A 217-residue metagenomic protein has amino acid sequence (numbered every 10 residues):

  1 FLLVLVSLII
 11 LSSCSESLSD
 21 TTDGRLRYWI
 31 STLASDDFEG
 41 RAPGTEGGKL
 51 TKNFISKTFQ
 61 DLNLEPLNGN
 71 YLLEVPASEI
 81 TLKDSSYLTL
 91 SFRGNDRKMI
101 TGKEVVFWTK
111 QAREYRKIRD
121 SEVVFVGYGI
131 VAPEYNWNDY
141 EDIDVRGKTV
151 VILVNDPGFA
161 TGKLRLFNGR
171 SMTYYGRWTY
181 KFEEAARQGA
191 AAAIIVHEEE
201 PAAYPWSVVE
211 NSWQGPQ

Functional and structural regions predicted by a protein language model:
F1-I9: Sec-dependent N-terminal signal peptides
S12-S13: C-terminal motif of bacterial Sec signal peptides marking the signal peptidase cleavage site
T21, R25-Y28, T32, E46 (+4 more regions): Extracytoplasmic/secreted proteins, especially bacterial periplasmic and envelope-associated proteins
W29-R41: Acidic/histidine-rich, surface-exposed loop or edge segments in extracytoplasmic proteins
E39-L164, Y204-P205, E210-N211: Noncatalytic luminal/extracellular "stalk/propeptide" segments of secretory-pathway proteins
V151-I152, A192-V196: Short hydrophobic alpha-helical runs that function as membrane-insertion/retention elements
K163-S171, W178: Proteins synthesized as precursors that undergo proteolytic processing into mature forms
I195-Q217: Surface-exposed loop and adjacent secondary-structure segments within mature catalytic domains
